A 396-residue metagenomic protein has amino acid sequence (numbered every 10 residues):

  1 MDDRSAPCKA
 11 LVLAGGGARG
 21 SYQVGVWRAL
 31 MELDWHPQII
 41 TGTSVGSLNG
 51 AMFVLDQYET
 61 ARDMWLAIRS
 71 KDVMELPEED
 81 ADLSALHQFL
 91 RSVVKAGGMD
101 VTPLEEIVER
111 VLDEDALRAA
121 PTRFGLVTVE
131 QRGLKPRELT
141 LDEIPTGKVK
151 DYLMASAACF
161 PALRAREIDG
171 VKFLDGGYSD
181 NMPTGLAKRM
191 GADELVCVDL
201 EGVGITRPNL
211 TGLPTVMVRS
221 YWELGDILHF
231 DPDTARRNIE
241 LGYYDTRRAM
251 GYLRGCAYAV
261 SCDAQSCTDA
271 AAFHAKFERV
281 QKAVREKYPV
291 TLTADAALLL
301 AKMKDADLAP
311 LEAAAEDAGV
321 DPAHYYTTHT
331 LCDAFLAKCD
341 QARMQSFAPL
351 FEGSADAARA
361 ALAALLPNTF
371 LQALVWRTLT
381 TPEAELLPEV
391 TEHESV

Functional and structural regions predicted by a protein language model:
M1-T43, A51-V396: Patatin-like phospholipase
